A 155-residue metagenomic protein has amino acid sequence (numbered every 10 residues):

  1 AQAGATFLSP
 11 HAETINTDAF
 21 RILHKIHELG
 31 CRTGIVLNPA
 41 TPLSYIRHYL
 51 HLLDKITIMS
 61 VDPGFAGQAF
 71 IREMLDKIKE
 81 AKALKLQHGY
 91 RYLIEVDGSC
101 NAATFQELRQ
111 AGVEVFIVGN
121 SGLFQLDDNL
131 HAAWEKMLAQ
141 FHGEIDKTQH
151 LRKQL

Functional and structural regions predicted by a protein language model:
A1-L29, I35: Glycine/small-residue-rich loop that forms an oxyanion/phosphate-binding "nest" at active or ligand-binding sites
Q2, T41-L53, G98-F116: Catalytic cores of alpha/beta
L8-N16, T57-A69, A111-W134: Glycine-rich phosphate-binding active-site loops on the catalytic face of alpha/beta enzymes
L8-P10, T33-L37, I56-I58, Y92-G98 (+1 more regions): Hydrophobic faces of well-ordered beta-strands that scaffold small-molecule active sites in alpha/beta enzyme cores
F20-G30, K77-H88, L138-Q149: Surface-exposed amphipathic alpha-helices with a cationic face
P39, R47-Y90, N129-A133: Glycine/Thr-rich beta-alpha phosphate-binding loop at enzyme active sites
I56, A81, D97, L108 (+2 more regions): Conserved, mostly hydrophobic/aromatic
R109, L123-L155: C-terminal helical cap(s) of enzyme catalytic domains, especially alpha/beta-barrels
